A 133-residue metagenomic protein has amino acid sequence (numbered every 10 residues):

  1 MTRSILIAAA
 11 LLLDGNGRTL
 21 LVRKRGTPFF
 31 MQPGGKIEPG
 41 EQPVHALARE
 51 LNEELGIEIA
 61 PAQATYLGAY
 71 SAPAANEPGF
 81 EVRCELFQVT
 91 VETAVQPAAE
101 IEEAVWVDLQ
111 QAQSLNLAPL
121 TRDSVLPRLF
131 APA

Functional and structural regions predicted by a protein language model:
M1-T19, K36: Conserved N-terminal beta-strand and adjoining loop/helix that marks the start of the Nudix/MutT-like hydrolase domain
T2, Y70-V95: Active-site-adjacent beta-strand/loop module that shapes the phosphate/pyrophosphate-binding cleft
L12-L13, L21, V89, W106: Conserved hydrophobic "DFG−1" position in protein kinase catalytic cores
D14, Q32, L109: Short, acidic, Ser/Thr-enriched surface-loop or helix-capping motifs
R18-E54, E58: Conserved Nudix-box catalytic region and its N-terminal flanking loop in Nudix hydrolases and closely related
M31, E81, W106: Short aromatic/basic micro-patch
E58-G68: A short coil-to-beta-strand element that immediately follows conserved catalytic motifs
L86-Q88, Q96-L129: NUDIX/MutT-family hydrolases
